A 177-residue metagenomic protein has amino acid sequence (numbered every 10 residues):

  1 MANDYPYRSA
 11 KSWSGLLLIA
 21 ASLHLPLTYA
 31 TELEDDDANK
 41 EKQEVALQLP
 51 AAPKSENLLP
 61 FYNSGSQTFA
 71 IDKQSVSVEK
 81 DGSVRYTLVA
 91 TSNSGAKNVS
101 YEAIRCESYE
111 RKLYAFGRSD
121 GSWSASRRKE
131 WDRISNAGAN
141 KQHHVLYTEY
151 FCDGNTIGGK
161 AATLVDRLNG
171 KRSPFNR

Functional and structural regions predicted by a protein language model:
M1-A10: N-terminal secretory signal peptides that target proteins for export/translocation
K11-L18: Sec-dependent signal peptide recognition, specifically the positively charged N-region followed immediately by
L25-P26: N-terminal signal peptide c-region/cleavage motif recognized by signal peptidases
T31-Y101: N-terminal secretory signal peptides
I71-D72, K112-A115: A structural signal for short, hydrophobic beta-strand segments that form beta-sheets in beta-rich/all-beta domains
V84, Y109-R111: Hydrophobic residues embedded in beta-strands of well-ordered beta-sheets
A90-S92, A103-S108, A115-D120, R127-E130: A mature extracytoplasmic/lumenal domain signature
S124-R177: C-terminal partner/receptor-binding element of secreted or periplasmic proteins
